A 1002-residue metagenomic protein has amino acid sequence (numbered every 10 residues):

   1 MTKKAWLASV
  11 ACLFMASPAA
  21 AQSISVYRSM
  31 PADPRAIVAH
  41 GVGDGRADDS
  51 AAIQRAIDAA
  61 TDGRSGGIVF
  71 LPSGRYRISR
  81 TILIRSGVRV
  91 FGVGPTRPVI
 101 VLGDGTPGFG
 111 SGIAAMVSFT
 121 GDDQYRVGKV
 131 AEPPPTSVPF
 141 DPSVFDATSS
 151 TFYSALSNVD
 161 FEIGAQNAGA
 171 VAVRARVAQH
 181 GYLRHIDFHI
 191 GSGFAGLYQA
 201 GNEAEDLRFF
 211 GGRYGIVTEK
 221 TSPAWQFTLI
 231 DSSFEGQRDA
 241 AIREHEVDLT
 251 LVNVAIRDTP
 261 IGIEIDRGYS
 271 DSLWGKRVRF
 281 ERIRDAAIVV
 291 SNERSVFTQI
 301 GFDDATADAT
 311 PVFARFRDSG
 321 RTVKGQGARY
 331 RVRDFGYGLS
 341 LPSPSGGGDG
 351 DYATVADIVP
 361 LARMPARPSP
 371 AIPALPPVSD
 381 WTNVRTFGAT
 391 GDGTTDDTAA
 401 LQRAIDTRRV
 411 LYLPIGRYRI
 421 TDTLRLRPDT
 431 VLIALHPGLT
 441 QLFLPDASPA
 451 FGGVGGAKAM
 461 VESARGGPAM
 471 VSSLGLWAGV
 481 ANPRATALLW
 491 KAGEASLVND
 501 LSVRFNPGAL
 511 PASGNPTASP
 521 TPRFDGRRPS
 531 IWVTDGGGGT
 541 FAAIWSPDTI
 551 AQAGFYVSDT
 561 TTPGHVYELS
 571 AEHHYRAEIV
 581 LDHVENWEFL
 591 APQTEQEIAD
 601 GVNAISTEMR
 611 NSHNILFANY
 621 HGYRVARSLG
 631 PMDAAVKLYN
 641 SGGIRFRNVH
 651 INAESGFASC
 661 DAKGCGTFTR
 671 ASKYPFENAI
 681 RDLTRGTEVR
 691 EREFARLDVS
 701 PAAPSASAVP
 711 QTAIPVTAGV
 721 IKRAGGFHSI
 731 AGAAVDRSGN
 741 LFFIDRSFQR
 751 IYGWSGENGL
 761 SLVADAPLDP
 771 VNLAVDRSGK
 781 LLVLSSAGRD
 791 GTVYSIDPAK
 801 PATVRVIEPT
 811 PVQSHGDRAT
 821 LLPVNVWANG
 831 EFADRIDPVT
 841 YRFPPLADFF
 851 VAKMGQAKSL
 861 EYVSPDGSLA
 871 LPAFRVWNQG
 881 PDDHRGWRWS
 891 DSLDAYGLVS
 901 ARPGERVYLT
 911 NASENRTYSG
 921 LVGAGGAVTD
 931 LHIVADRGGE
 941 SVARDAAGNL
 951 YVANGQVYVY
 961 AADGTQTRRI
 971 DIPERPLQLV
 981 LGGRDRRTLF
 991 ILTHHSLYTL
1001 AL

Functional and structural regions predicted by a protein language model:
K4-P72, I78, L83-A165, G169-A172 (+16 more regions): Extracellular "leader-to-stem" segments immediately downstream of a signal peptide or signal-anchor in secreted/lumenal
V88-R89, V93, T421-L435, A577: Classical protein tyrosine phosphatase
G169, G526, D548-Q552, Y556 (+2 more regions): Active-site-adjacent structural elements in folded domains
E246, R267, N292, I415 (+9 more regions): Active-site proximal loops enriched in glycine and acidic residues that flank catalytic Cys/His/Asp and coordinate
Y412, V557, H565-V580, A635: C-terminal, well-structured subdomains that either form a transmembrane helix-short loop-helix hairpin in multi-pass
T561, E588-L590, T594-E597, A604-A618 (+2 more regions): Long, distal/terminal scaffolding or interaction modules with repetitive or compositionally biased sequence
A703-L1002: Sequence-structural signature of mature extracellular/luminal beta-sheet repeat domains, prominently beta-propellers
